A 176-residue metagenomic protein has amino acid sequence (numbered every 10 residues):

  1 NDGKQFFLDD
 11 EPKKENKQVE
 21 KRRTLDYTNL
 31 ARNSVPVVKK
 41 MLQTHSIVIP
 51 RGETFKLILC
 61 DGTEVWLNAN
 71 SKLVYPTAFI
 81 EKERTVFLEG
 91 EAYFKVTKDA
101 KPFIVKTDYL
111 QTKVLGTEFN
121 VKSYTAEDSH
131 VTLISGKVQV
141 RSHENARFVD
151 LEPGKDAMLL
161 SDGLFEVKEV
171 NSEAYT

Functional and structural regions predicted by a protein language model:
N1-E127, S142-D162: Short acidic/polar, Gly/Pro-enriched loop/turn segments located at secondary-structure boundaries
L160-T176: Conserved alpha/beta core segments of nucleic-acid transaction machinery
